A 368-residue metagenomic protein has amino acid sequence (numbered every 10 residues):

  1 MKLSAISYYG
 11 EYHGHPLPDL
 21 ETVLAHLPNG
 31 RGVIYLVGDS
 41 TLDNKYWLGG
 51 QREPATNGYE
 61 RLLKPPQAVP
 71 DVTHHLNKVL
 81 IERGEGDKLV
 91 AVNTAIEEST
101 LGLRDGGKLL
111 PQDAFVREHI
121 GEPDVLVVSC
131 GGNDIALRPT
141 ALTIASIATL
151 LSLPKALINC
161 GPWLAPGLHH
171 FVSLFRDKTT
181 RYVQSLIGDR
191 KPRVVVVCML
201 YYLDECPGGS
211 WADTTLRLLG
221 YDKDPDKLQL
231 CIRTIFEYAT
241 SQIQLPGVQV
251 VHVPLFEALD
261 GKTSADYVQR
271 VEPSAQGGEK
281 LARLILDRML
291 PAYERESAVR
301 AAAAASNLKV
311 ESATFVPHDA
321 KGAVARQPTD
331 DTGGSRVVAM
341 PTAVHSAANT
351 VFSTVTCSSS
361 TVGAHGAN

Functional and structural regions predicted by a protein language model:
L3-H15, I34, T41-L174: Conserved SGNH/GDSL esterase-like catalytic core that processes O-acyl groups on lipids and polysaccharides
L17-G30, D105-L126, T180-P192: Short amphipathic alpha-helices and their capping/turn segments at secondary-structure boundaries
L36, V128, V197-M199: Structural beta-sheet core signal
H75-L89, D177-V196, C231-P254: A structural motif corresponding to the C-terminal end of an alpha-helix and its immediate exit/capping segment
C198-Y202, P254-E257: Short, well-ordered beta-to-alpha junction loops that form the rim of enzyme active sites and present histidine/acidic
E205-V253, G278, A282: Substrate-gating cap/lid alpha-helix
D266-D319: Histidine-centered active-site loop/cap adjacent to the catalytic His in serine esterases/O-acetyl transfer systems
S312, K321, Q327, T332-P341 (+1 more regions): Low-complexity, prion-like intrinsically disordered regions of RNA granule-associated mRNA regulation factors, enriched
